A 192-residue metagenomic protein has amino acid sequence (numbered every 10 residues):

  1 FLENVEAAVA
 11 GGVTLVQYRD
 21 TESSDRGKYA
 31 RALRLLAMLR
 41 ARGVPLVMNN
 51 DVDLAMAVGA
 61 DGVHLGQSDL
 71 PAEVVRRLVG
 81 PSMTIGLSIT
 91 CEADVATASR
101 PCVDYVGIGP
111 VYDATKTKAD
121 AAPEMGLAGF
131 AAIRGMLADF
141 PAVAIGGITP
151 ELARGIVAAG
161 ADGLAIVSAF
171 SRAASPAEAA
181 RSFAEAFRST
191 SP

Functional and structural regions predicted by a protein language model:
F1-D69, R77-Y105, M125-A128, A132 (+4 more regions): Conserved N-terminal beta1-alpha1 strand-loop-helix module at the mouth
Y18, A55, D113-A119: A short acidic, helix-capping loop that chelates divalent metal ions and anchors anionic groups
P71, D113-K116, S171-R172: Short gly/pro/ser/thr-enriched loop/turn and capping motifs at secondary-structure boundaries
D104-Y112, V167: Non-cysteine beta-strand/loop elements that form the S-adenosyl-L-methionine
T117-A122, A177: Short, solvent-exposed loop/turn segments at secondary-structure boundaries
